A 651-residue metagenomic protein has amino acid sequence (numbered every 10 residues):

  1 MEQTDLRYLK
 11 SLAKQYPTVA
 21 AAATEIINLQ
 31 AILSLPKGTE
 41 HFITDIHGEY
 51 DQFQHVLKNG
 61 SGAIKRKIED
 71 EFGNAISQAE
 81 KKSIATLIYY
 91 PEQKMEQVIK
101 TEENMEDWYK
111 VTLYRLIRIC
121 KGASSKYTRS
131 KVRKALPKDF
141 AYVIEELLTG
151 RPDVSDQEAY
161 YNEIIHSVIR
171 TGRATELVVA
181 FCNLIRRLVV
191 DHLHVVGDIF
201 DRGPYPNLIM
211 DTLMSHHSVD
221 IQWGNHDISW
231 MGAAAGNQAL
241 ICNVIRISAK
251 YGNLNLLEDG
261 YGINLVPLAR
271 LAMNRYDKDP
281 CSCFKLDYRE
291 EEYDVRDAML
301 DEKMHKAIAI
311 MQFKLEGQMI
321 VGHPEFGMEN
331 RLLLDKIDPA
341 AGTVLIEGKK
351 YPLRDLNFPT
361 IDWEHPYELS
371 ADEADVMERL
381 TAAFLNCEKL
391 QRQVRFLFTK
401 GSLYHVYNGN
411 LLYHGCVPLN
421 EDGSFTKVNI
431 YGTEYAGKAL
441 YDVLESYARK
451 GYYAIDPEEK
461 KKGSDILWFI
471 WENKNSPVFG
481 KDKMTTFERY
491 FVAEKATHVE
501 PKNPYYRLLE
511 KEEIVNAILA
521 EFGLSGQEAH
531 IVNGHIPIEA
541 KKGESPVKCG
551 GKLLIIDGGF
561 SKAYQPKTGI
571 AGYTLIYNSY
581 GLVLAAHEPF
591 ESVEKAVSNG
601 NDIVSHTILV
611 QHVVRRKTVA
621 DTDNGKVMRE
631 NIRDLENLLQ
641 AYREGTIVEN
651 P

Functional and structural regions predicted by a protein language model:
M1-P651: Feature recognizes metal-dependent phosphohydrolase scaffolds
